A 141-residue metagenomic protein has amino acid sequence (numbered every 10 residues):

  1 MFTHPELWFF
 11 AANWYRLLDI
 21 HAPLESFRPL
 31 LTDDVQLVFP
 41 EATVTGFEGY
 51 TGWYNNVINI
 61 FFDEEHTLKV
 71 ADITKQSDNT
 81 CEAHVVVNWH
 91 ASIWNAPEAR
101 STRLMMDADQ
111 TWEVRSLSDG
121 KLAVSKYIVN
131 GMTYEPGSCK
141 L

Functional and structural regions predicted by a protein language model:
M1-D33, L37: Short, low-complexity N-terminal intrinsically disordered segments enriched in polar/charged residues
E6, F61-D63, L68-V70, D119-V129: A broad structural signal for short, well-ordered beta-strand segments within beta-sheet-rich domains
L24-S77: A solvent-exposed, acidic/Ser-Thr-rich amphipathic alpha-helical stretch
L31, V87-A91, I128-G131: Short beta-strand segments enriched in hydrophobic/aromatic residues within well-folded beta-rich domains
E41-A42, C81, P97-S101: Short, solvent-exposed loop/turn segments at secondary-structure boundaries
N59-D63, W89-L104, T133-C139: Short, cysteine-centered beta-strand-loop-beta hairpins and adjacent loop/turn segments enriched in charged/polar
S77-N95, M106-A108: A short hydrophobic beta-strand element
E82-H84, T102-L141: Short beta-strand edge/turn micro-motifs at domain boundaries
